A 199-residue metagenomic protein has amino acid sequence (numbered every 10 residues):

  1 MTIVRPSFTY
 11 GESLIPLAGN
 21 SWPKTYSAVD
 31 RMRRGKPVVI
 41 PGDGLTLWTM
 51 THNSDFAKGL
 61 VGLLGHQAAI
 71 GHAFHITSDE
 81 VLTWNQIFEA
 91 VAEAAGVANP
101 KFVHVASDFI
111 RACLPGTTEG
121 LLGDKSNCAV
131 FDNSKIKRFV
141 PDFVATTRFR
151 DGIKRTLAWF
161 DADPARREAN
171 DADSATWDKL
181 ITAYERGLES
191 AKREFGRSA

Functional and structural regions predicted by a protein language model:
M1-I3, S7-L47, N53-D55, V91: NAD(P)-dependent short-chain dehydrogenase/reductase
I3, G44-A57, A73, W84 (+1 more regions): Conserved loop-to-helix N-cap of the C-terminal "lid" that shapes the substrate pocket in Rossmann-like
S21, T46-N53, E80, K125 (+2 more regions): Aromatic-acidic/polar surface patches that form glycan- and anion
R31, G59-G62: Conserved C-lobe helical segment of Hanks-type protein kinase catalytic domains, centered on the alphaI helix
R33-R34, G65, A158-A162: Residues at helix-coil transition
G62-L122, N127, N133, R138-F139 (+3 more regions): Mid/C-terminal beta-alpha module of Rossmann-like enzyme folds, strongest in SDR-family dehydrogenases/epimerases
K137-D173: A contiguous, mid-protein "functional segment" used to position or interact with cofactors/ions or partner subunits
